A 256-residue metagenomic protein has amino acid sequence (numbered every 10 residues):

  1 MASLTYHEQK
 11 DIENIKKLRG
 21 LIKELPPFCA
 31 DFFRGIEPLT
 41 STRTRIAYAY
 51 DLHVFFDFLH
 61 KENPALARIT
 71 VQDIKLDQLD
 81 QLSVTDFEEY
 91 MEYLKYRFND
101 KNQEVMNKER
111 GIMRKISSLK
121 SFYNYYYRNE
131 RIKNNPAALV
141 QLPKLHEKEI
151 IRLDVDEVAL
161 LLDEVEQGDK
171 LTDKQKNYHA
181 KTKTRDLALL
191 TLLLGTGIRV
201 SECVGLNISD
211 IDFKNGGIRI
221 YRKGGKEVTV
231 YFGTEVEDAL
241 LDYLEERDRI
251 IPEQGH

Functional and structural regions predicted by a protein language model:
M1-H256: Conserved catalytic core of the tyrosine transesterase superfamily
